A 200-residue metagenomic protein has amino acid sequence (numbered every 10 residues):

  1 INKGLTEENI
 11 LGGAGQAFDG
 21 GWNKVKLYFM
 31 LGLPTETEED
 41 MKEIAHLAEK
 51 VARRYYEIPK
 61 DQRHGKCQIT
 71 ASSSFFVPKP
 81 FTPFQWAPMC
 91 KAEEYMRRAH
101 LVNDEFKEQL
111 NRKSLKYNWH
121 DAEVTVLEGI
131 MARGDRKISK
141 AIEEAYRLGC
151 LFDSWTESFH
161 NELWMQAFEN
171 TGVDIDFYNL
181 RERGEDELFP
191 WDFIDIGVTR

Functional and structural regions predicted by a protein language model:
I1-R63, P83-M96: Conserved non-cysteine loop/helix-boundary elements of the Radical SAM core domain that shape
Q16-G20, T70-F76, V173-E182: Short, compositionally biased low-complexity segments
W22-M30, K66-T70, R112-S114, D186-L188: Active-site lining segments that contact anionic ligands and/or coordinate catalytic metals
M30-L33, D61-P78, K116-R133: A glycine-rich phosphate-binding loop feature that marks nucleotide/adenosyl-phosphate handling sites
G32, V77-P78, T82-Q85, P190-D195: Generic, ordered loop/turn and secondary-structure boundary motif
S74, F84-C90, E94, K140-Y146 (+1 more regions): Class I S-adenosyl-L-methionine
R97-K107: Two-metal-ion acidic nuclease core segments, chiefly of the RNase H-like superfamily
E108-R200: Radical SAM enzyme core and accessory elements
